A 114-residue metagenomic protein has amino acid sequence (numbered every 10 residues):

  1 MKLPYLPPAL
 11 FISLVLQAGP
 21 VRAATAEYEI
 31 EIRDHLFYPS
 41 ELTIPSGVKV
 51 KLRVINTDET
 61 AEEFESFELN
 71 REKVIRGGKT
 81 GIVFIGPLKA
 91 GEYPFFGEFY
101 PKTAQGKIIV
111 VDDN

Functional and structural regions predicted by a protein language model:
M1-Y5: Positively charged n-region of N-terminal signal peptides that target proteins for export
P7-Q17: Bacterial N-terminal signal peptides
G19-A23: Sec/Tat signal peptide C-region and signal peptidase I cleavage site
A24-E29, L36, R76-N114: Extracellular/periplasmic metallocenter environments
E31-H35, G47, I55, F67-L69 (+1 more regions): Generic beta-structure capping elements
S40-E59, T80-L88, P94-F96: Beta-strand cores of secreted/periplasmic/IMS beta-sandwich domains, seen most often in copper-related folds
I44, F64, D112-N114: Extracytoplasmic/periplasmic soluble domains downstream of a signal peptide or transmembrane helix
T57-G77, G106: Histidine- and aromatic-enriched segments that form or immediately flank copper-ligand environments
